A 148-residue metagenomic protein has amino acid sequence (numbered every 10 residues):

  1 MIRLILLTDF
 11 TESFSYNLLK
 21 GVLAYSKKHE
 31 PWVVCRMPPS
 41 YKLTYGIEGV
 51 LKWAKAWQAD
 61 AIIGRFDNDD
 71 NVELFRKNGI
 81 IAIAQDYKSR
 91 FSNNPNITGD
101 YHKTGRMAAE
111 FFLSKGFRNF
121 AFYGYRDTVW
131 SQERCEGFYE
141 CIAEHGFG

Functional and structural regions predicted by a protein language model:
M1-A61, N71-G148: Bacterial carbohydrate/catabolite-sensing allosteric modules
G64: Redox-cofactor binding/interface segments in oxidoreductases and associated redox assembly factors
N68: Short glycine-rich anion-binding loops that position phosphate/pyrophosphate groups of nucleotides and phosphorylated
